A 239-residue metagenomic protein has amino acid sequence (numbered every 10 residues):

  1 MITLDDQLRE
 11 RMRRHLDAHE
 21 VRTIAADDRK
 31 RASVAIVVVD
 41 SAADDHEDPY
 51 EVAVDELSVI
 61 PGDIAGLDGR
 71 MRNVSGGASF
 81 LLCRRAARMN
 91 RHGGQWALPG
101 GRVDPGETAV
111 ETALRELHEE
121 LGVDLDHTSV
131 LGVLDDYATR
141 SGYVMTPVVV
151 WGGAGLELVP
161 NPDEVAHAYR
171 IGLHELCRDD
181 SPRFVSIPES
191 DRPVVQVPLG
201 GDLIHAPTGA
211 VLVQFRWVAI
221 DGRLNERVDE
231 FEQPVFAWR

Functional and structural regions predicted by a protein language model:
M1-A97, R102-E119, V123-L156, V195-R239: N-terminal leader/linker segments that precede catalytic domains of diphosphate-processing enzymes
P160-L199: NUDIX/MutT-family hydrolases
